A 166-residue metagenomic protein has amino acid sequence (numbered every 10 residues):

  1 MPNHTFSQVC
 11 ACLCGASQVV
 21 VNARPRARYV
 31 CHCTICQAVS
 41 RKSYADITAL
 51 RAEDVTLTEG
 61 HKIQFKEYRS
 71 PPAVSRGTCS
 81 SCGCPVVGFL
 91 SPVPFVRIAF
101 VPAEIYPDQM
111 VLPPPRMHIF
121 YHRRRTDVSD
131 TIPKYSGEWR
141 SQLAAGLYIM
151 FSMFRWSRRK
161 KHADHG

Functional and structural regions predicted by a protein language model:
M1-C10, A16-G166: A short Gly-Trp-Pro
